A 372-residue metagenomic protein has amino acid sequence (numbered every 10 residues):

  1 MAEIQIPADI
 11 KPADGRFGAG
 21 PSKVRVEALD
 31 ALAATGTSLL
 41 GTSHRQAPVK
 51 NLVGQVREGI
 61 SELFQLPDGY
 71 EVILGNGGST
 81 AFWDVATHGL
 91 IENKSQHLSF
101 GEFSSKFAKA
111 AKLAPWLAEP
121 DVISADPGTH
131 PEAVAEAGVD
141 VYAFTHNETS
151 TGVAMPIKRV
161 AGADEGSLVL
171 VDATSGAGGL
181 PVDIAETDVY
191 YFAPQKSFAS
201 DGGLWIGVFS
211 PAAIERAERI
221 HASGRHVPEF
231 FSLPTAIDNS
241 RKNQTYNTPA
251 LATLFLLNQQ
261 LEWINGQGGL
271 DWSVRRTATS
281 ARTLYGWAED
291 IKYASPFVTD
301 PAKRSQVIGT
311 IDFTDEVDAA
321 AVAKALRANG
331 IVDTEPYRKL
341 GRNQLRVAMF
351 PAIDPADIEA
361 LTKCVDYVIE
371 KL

Functional and structural regions predicted by a protein language model:
M1-S43: N-terminal "arm"/small-domain region of PLP-dependent enzymes with the aminotransferase-like
D9, D14, K339, N343-L372: PLP-dependent enzyme catalytic core of the Aspartate aminotransferase-like
K23, Q195-Y285: Active-site C-terminal subdomain of aminotransferase-like
G36-V85, E102, K106-A110: Conserved N-terminal alpha-helix of the aminotransferase class I/II PLP-enzyme fold
G89-S105: Conserved PLP-anchoring active-site segment centered on the Schiff-base-forming lysine
A125-G178, V189: Active-site phosphate-binding strand-loop segment of PLP-dependent enzymes
I184-Q195, W205: Conserved active-site segment immediately N-terminal to the catalytic lysine that forms the internal aldimine
S295-A325: Conserved PLP-binding catalytic core of the aspartate aminotransferase-like
